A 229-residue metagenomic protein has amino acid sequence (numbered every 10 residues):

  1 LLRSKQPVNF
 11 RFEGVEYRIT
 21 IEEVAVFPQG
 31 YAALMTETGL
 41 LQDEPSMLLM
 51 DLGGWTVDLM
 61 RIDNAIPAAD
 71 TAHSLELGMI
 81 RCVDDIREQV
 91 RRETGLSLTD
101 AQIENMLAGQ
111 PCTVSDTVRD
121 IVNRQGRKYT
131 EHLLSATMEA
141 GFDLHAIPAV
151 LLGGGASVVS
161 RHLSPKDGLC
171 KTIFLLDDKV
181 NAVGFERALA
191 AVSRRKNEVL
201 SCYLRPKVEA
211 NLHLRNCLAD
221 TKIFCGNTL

Functional and structural regions predicted by a protein language model:
L1-M47, P67-R81, A101-A149, G153-F224: Nucleotide/phosphate-binding catalytic cleft detector across ATP-hydrolyzing and phosphate-transferring enzymes
M50-G54: Active-site-proximal alpha-helical scaffolds that flank and shape metal-associated catalytic sites
V57-R61: Short beta-strand scaffold segments in enzyme catalytic cores
D63-A65: A short beta-strand motif that forms part of the nucleic acid-binding face of small beta-barrel RNA-binding folds
I86: P-loop NTP-binding/switch modules centered on Walker-like glycine-rich loops
V90-E93: Acidic, metal/cofactor-coordinating or nucleic-acid-engaging core segments within structured domains
